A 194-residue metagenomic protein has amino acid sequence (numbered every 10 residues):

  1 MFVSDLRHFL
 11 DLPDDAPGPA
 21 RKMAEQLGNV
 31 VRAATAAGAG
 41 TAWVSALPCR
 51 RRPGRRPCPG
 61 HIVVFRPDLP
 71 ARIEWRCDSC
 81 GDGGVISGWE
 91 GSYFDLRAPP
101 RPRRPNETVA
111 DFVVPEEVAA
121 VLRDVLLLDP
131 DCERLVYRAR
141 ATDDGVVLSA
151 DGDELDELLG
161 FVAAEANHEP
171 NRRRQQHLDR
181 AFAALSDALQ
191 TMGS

Functional and structural regions predicted by a protein language model:
M1-S45, W89-R103: Short, intrinsically disordered terminal segments enriched in charged and Pro/Gly residues
F2-V3, W89, F94-S194: Positively charged, low-complexity terminal tracts and the immediately adjacent first secondary-structure elements
T41-R50, A71-R72: Flanking scaffold residues of small Cys/His-coordinated metal-binding clusters
A46-R52, C77-C80: Short cysteine-rich clusters marking metal-coordination/redox-active sites
P48-D68: Short recognition patches in nucleic-acid-associated and regulatory proteins
V64-W75, S92-R101: Short cysteine/histidine-rich metal-coordination sites, predominantly Zn2+-binding motifs
D82-G88: Short Cys/His-rich micro-motifs in 6-15 aa windows
